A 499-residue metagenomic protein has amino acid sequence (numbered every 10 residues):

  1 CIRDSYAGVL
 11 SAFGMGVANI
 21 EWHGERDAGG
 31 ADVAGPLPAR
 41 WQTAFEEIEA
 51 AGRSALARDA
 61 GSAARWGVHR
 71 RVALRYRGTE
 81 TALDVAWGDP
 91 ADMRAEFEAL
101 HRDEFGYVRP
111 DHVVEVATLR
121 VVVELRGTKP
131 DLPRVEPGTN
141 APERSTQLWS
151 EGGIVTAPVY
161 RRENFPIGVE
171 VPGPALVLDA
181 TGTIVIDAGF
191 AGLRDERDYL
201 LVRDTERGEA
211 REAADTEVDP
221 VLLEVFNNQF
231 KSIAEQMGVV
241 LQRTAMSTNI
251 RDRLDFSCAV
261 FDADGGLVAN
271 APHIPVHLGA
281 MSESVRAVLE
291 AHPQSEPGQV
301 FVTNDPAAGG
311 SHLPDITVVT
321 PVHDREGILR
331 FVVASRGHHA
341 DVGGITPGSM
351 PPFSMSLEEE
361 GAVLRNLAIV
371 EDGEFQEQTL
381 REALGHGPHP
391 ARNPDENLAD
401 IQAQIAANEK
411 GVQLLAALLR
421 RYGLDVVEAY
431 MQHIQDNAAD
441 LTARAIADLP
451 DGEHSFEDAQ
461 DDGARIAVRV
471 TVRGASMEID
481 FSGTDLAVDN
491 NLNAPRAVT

Functional and structural regions predicted by a protein language model:
R3-T499: C-terminal, non-catalytic interaction/recognition modules in large multi-subunit enzymes and RNPs
